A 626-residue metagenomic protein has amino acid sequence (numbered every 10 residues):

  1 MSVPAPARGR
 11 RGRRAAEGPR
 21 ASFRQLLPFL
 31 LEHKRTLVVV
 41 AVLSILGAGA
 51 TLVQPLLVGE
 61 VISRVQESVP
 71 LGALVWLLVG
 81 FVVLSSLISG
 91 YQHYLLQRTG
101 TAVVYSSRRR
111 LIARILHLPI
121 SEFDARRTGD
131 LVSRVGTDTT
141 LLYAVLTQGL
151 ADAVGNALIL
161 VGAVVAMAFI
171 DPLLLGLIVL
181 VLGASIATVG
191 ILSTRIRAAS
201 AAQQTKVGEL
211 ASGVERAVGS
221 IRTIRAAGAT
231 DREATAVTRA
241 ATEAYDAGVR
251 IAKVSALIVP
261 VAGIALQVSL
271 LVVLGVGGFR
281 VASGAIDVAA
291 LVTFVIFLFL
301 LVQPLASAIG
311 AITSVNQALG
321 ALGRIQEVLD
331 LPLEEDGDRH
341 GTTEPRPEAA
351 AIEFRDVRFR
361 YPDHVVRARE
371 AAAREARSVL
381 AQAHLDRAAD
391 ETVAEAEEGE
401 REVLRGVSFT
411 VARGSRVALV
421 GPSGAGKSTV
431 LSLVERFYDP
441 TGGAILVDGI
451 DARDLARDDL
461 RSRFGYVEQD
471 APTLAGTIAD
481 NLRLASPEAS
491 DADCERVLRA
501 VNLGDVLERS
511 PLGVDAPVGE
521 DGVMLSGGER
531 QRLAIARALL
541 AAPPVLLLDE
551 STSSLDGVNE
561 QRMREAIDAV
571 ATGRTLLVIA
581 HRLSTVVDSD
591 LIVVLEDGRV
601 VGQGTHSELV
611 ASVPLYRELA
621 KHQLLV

Functional and structural regions predicted by a protein language model:
G12-P19, V42-L43, A50-S63, F81-T128 (+8 more regions): Juxtamembrane helix-loop junctions of ABC transporter transmembrane domains
L31-R35, I120-S121, T137-L146, L150 (+9 more regions): An intracellular "coupling" helix at the cytosolic face of ABC transporter transmembrane type-1 domains
K34-I88, A168-L173, S283-V288: Transmembrane helix-loop-helix hairpins at lipid-water interfaces of multipass membrane proteins, especially the type-1
V42, A50, G136-L180, A265-S269 (+2 more regions): Hydrophobic alpha-helical transmembrane segments of ABC transporter permease domains
G49, V53, F81-G100, A151-L158 (+7 more regions): Alpha-helical transmembrane segments of multi-pass membrane proteins
E67-L74, A166-L180, R250, V254-G323 (+1 more regions): Helix-loop-helix
P345-V626: ABC-type nucleotide-binding domain
